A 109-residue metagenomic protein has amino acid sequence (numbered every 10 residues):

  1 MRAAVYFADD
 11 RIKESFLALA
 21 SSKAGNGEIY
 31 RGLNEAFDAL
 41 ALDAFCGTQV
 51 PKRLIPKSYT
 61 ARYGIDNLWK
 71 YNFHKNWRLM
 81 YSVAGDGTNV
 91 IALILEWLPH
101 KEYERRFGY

Functional and structural regions predicted by a protein language model:
M1-A39: Arg/Lys-rich, positively charged N-terminal/basic patches that mediate binding to nucleic acids
M1-A4, A20-A24, Y59-Y109: Enriched for short, Lys/Arg-rich terminal
M1-Y6, G47, P51, P56: An acidic, glycine-rich, mixed-charge low-complexity segment common to nucleic-acid enzymes
E14, G47, L79: Active-site micro-motifs of SAM-dependent methyltransferase domains
Y30, N34, P51-S58: Residue-level signal for alpha-helical context at structural boundaries
A41-A44: Amphipathic alpha-helical
